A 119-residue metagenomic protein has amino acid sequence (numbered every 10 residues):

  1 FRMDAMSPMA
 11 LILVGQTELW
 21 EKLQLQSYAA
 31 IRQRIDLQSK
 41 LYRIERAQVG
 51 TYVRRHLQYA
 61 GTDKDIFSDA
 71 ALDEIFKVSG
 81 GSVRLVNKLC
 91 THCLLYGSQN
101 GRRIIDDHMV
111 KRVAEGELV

Functional and structural regions predicted by a protein language model:
F1-P8, A29-R34: Conserved catalytic network of the ASCE P-loop NTPase/AAA+ motor domain
R2, S39-R43, L57-A60, I104: Alpha-helix capping/termination and helix-coil
M9-T17: Structural recognition of the conserved hydrophobic beta-strand(s) that form the central parallel beta-sheet of P-loop
V14, I35, C93: Residue-level signature of catalytic and energy-coupling elements of molecular machines, predominantly ATP/GTP-dependent
L19-W20, V110: A generic structural signal for short hydrophobic patches within well-formed alpha-helices
K22-Q26, D36-G50: Conserved AAA+ ATPase "SRH/arginine-finger" region at the nucleotide-binding site
Q33, L37, R55: Conserved adenine-binding aromatic site and its adjacent loop/helix in ATP-hydrolyzing domains
Q48-R54, Q58-V119: C-terminal alpha-helical "lid" subdomain
